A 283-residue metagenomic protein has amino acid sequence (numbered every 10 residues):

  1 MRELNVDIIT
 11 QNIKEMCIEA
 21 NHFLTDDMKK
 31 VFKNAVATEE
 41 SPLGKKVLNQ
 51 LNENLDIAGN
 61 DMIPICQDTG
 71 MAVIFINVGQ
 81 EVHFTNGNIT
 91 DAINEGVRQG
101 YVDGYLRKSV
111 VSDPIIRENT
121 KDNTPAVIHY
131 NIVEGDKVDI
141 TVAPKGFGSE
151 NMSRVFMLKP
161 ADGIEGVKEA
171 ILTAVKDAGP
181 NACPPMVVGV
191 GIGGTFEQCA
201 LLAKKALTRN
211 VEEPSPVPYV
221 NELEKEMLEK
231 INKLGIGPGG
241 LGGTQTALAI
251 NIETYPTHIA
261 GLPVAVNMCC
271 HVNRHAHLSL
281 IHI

Functional and structural regions predicted by a protein language model:
M1-L48: Acidic/polar, glycine-rich intrinsically disordered N-terminal extensions of enzymes
L24-F32, L43-L48, M62, D103-I116 (+3 more regions): Flexible, glycine/charged-enriched surface loops at secondary-structure junctions
M28-G79: N-terminal low-complexity or amphipathic/hydrophobic leaders
P64-V73, N77-V78, I128-G146, I250-Y255 (+1 more regions): Short beta-strand elements
G70-V133: A generic, well-ordered mixed alpha/beta core segment in the N-terminal half of proteins
K137-E213: Conserved mixed alpha/beta catalytic, RNA-binding, or beta-rich assembly cores of soluble enzyme, regulatory
Q198-L234, H277: Catalytic or ion-translocation cores adjacent to nucleophile or general acid/base/metal-coordination motifs in diverse
I281-I283: Conserved small/polar residues in nucleotide/adenosyl-binding loops
